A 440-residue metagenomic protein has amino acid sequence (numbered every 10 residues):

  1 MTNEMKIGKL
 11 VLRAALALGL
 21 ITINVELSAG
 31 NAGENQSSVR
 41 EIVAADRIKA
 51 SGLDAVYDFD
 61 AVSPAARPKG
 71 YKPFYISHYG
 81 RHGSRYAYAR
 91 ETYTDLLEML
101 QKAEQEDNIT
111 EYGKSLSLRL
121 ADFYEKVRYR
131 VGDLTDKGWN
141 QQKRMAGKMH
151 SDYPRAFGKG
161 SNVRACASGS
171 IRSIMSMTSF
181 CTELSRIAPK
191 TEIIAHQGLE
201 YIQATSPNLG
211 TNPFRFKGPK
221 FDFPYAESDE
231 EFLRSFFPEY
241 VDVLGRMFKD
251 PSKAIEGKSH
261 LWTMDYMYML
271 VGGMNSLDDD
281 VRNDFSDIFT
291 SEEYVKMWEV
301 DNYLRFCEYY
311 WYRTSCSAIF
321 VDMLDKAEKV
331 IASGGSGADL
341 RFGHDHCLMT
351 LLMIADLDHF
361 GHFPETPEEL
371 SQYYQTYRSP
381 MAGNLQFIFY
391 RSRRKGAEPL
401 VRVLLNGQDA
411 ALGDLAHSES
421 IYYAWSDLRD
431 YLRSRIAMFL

Functional and structural regions predicted by a protein language model:
M1-E34: Bacterial Sec-dependent N-terminal signal peptides
G30-R164, S168-D339, G343-L440: Signature for phosphate-centric chemistry
